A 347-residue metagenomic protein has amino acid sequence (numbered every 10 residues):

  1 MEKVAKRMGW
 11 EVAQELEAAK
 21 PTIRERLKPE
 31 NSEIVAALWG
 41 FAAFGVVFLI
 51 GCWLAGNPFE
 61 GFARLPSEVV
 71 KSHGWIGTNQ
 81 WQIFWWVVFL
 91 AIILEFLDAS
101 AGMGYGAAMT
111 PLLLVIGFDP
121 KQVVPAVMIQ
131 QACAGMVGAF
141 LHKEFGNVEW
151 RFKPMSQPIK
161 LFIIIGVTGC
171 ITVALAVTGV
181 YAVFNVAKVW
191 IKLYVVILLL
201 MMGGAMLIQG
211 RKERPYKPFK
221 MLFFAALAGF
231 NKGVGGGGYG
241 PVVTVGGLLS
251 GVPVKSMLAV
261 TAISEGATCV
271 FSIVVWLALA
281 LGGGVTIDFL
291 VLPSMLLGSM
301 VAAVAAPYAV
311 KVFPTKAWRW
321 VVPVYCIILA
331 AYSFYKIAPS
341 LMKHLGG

Functional and structural regions predicted by a protein language model:
M1-I93, A99, T110-Q122, A139-V234 (+2 more regions): Juxtamembrane transmembrane-helix boundary motif
A101-M109, G235-T244: Transmembrane helix boundary and interhelical junction motifs in multipass membrane proteins
G104-Y105, M136, I171, V270 (+1 more regions): Residue positions within transmembrane alpha-helices of multi-pass solute transporters
G106-L112, C133-A134, T268: Hydrophobic alpha-helical segments within and immediately flanking transmembrane helices of multi-pass membrane proteins
V124-A132, L258-C269, C326: Transmembrane helix-bundle signature of multi-pass membrane transporters/permeases
A126-E144: Transmembrane alpha-helices of multi-pass small-molecule transport proteins
K192, G237-V242, P253-S256: Short, structured loop/turn "capping" segments at alpha-beta junctions
T268-L279: Alpha-helical transmembrane segments of helical membrane proteins, especially in multi-pass transport, channel
